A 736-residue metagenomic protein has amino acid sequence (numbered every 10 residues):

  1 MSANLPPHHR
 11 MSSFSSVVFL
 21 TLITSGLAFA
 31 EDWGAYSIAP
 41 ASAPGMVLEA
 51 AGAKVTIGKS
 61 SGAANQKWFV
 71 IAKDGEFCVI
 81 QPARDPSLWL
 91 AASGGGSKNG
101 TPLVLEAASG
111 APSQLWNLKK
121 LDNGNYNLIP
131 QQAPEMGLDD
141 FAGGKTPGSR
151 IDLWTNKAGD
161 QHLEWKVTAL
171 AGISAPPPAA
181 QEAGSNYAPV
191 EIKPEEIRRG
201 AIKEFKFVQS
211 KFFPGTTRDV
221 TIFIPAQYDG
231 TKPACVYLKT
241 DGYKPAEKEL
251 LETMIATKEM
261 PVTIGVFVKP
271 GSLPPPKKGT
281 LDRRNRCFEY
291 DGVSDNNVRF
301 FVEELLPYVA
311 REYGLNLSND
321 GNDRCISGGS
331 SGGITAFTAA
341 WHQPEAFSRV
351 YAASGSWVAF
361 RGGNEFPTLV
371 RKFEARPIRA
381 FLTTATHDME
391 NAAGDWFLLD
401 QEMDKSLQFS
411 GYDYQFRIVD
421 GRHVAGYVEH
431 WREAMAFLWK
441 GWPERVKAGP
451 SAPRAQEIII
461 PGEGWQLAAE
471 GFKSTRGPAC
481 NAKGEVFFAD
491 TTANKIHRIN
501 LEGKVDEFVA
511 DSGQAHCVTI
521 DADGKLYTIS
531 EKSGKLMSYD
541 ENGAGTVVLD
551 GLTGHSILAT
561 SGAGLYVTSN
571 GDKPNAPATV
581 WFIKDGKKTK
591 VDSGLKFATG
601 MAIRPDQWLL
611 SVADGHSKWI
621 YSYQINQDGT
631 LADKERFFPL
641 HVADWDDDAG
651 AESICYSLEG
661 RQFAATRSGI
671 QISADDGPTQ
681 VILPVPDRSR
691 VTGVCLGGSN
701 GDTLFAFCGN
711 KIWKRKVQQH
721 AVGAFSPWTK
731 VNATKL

Functional and structural regions predicted by a protein language model:
A30-A175: Lectin-like carbohydrate-binding module/patch detector with strong preference for beta-trefoil
G94, Y623-T630, V717-G723: Short loop/turn segments immediately following beta-strands, especially the blade-tip and inter-blade linker loops
P176-K447: Non-catalytic cap/lid and distal C-terminal segments of serine-dependent acyl enzymes
A448-G464, T579: Blade/loop signatures of beta-propeller domains
G464-A469, K504-V509, A544-L549, K587-S593 (+2 more regions): A short beta-strand motif characteristic of beta-propeller blades
E470-E485, D511-S530, G534-K535, G551-T579 (+3 more regions): Beta-rich, blade/repeat-based domains predominating in secreted/periplasmic proteins but also intracellular
T491, E531, N570-D572, G615 (+5 more regions): Short loop/turn segments immediately following the C-termini of beta-strands
C695-L736: Blade-level signature of beta-propeller repeat domains, shared across WD40, Kelch, NHL, RCC1 and BNR/Asp-box propellers
